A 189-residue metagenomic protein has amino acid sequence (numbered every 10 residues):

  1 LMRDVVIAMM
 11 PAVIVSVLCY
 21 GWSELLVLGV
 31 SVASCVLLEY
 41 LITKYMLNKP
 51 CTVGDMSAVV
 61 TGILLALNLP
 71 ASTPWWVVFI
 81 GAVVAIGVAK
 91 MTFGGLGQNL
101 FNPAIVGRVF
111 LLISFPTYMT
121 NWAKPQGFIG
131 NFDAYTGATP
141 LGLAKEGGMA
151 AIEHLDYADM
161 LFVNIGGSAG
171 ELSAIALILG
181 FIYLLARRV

Functional and structural regions predicted by a protein language model:
L1-M2, T43-G54, A71-T73, L161-G170 (+1 more regions): Short, amphipathic, aromatic/basic-enriched membrane-interface segments that mark the entry/exit of transmembrane
L1-V36: N-terminal signal-anchor module of multipass membrane proteins
R3-V6, L26, V30, I80 (+1 more regions): Hydrophobic alpha-helical transmembrane segments
P11, V30-T43, T61-G62, A82-K90: Central hydrophobic cores of alpha-helical transmembrane segments in multi-pass inner-membrane proteins across all
V13-Y20, L65-A71, K90-M91, I182-R188: Hydrophobic alpha-helical transmembrane segments
L37-K49, I86-G97, L177-R188: C-terminal ends of transmembrane helices
S57-G130: A generic, well-ordered mixed alpha/beta core segment in the N-terminal half of proteins
G97-I178: Long hydrophobic alpha-helical segments that form multi-pass transmembrane helix bundles in integral membrane proteins
